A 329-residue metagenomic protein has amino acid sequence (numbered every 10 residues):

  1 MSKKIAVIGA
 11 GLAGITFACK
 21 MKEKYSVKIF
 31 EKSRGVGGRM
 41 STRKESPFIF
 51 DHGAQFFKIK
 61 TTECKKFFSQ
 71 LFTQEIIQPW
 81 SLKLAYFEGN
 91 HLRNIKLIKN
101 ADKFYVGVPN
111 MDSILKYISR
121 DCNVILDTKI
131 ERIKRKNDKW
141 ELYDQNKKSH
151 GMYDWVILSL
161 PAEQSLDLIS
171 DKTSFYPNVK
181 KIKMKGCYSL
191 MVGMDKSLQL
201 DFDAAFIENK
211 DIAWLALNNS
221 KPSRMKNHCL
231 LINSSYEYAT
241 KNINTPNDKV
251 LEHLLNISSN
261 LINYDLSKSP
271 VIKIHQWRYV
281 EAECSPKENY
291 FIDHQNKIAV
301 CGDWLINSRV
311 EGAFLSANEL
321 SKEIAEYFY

Functional and structural regions predicted by a protein language model:
K3-I29, S321-A325: N-terminal Rossmann-like FAD-binding beta1-loop-alpha1 element of flavoenzymes
C19-E45: Glycine-rich FAD pyrophosphate-binding loop
G37, S149-F202, Y264-S267: Central helical "cap/lid" subdomain
T42-A85: N-terminal FAD cofactor-binding segment of flavoenzymes
F56-K60, L92-Y117, N244-V250: Short beta-strand to alpha-helix junction loop
L126-E141: A conserved short coil-to-beta-strand element within the FAD-binding core of flavoproteins
M191-N242, H253, I257-I262: Active-site substrate-recognition segment that forms the wall of the catalytic cavity or substrate channel
S259-N296: Flavin (FAD/FMN) cofactor-binding core of flavoprotein oxidoreductases
